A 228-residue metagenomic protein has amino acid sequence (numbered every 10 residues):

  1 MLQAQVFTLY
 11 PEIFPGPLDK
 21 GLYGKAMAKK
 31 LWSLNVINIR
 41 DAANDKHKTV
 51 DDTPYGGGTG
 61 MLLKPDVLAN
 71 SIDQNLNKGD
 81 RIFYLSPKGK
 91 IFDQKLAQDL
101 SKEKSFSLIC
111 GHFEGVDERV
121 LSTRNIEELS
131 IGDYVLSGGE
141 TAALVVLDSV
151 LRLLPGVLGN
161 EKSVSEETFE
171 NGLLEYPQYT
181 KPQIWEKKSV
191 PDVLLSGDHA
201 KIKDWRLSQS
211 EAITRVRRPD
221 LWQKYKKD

Functional and structural regions predicted by a protein language model:
M1-D73, L195-Q223: N-terminal nucleotide/polyanion-binding subdomain common to many enzyme families
Q5-F7, N35-I37, F83, F106-L108 (+1 more regions): Hydrophobic/aromatic beta-strand patches that form the interior of the parallel beta-sheet core in alpha/beta enzyme
L9, I39, L85-K88, H112-F113 (+3 more regions): Fold-independent oxyanion-binding glycine-rich loops and adjacent beta-strand/coil segments at enzyme active sites
G21-K25, Q98-K102, T123-R124: Short, solvent-exposed amphipathic alpha-helical segments in soluble enzyme and RNA/protein-processing domains
L62-H112, D117-E118: S-adenosyl-L-methionine/SAH cofactor-binding core of RNA-modifying enzymes
P87-K88, T168, V216-D228: Charge-dense polyanion-binding interfaces
V120-E167: Structured adenosyl-cofactor binding patch, chiefly the S-adenosyl-L-methionine
T141, L153-D192: Internal, active-site/partner-interface "lid" segment
